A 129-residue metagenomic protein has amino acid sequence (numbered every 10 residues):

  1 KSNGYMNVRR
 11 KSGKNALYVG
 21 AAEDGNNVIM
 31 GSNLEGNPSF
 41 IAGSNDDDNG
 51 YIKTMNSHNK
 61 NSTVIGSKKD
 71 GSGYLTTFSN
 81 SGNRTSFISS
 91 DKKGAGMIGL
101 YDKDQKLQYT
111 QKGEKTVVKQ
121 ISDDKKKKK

Functional and structural regions predicted by a protein language model:
K1-D123: Parallel beta-helix/beta-solenoid repeats that form elongated, surface-exposed shafts/blades used for receptor binding
D123-K129: Long, low-complexity, intrinsically disordered segments
